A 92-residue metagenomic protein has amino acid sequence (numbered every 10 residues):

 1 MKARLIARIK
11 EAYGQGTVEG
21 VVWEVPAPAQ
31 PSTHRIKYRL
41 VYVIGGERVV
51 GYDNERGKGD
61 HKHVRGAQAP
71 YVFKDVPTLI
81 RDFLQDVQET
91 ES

Functional and structural regions predicted by a protein language model:
M1-T33: Negatively charged, low-complexity tracts enriched in Asp/Glu with abundant Ser/Thr
R4-A7, G16, K62, K74 (+1 more regions): Residue-level marker of intrinsically disordered, low-complexity segments enriched for small/polar residues
V21, P26-Y71: A short, structured beta-strand/loop element
A67-S92: Short, compact, well-ordered microdomains
